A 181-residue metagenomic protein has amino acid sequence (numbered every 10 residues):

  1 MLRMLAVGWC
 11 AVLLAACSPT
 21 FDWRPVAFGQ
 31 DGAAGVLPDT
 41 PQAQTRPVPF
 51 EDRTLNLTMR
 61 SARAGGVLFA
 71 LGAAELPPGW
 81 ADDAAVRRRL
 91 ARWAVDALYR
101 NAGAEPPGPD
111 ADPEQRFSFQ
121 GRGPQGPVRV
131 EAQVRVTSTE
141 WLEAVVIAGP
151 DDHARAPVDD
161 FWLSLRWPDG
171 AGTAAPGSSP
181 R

Functional and structural regions predicted by a protein language model:
M1-W9: Bacterial N-terminal signal peptides that target proteins for export
L13-A16: C-terminal motif of bacterial Sec signal peptides marking the signal peptidase cleavage site
T20, P47-W141: Conserved polar/disulfide-associated segments of primarily extracytoplasmic proteins
W23-R53, R63-G65, S178-P180: Post-signal peptide N-terminal segment of mature Sec-exported envelope proteins
V36, Q44, G72, A144-V145: Beta-strand residues in well-ordered beta-sheet regions across diverse protein folds
P41, V86-Y99, T139-R181: Surface-exposed amphipathic alpha-helical segments
